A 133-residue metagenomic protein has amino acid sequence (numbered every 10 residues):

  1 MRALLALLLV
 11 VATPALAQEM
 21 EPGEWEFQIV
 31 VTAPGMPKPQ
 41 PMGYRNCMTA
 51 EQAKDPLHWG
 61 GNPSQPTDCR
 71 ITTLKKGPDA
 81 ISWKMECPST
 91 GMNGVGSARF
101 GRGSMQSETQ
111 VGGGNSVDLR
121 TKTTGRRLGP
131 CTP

Functional and structural regions predicted by a protein language model:
R2-A12: Bacterial N-terminal signal peptides
T13-A17: Sec/Tat signal peptide C-region and signal peptidase I cleavage site
Q18-E21, T73-D79, S97-S104, R126-P133: A short, structured loop/turn motif at beta-sheet edges
E21-G35: Tryptophan-anchored aromatic micro-motifs
F27-I29, I81-P88, S107-G113: Short beta-strand segments that buttress and anchor functional surface loops
T32-K38, S89-N93, G113-V117: Short, cysteine-centered beta-strand-loop-beta hairpins and adjacent loop/turn segments enriched in charged/polar
P39-V95: Central antiparallel beta-sheet cores of small beta-barrel/beta-sandwich binding domains
G113-P133: Edge beta-strand at a domain terminus
